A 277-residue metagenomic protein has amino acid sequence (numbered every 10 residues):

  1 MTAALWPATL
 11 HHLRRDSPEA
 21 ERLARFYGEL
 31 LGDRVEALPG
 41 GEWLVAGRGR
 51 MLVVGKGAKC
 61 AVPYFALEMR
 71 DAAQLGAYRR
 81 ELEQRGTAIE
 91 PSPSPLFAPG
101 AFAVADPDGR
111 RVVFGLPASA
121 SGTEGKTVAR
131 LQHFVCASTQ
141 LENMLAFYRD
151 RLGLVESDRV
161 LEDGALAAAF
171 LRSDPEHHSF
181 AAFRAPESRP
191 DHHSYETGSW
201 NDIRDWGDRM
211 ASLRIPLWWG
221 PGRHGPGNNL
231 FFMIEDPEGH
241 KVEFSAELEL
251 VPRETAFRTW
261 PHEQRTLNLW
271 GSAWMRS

Functional and structural regions predicted by a protein language model:
M1-A3, E83-R130, V135, A169-L171 (+1 more regions): Vicinal oxygen chelate
M1-E21, V62-L67, A118-E142, V155-D158 (+2 more regions): N-terminal beta-strand motif that seeds the catalytic metal site of vicinal oxygen chelate
T2-R50, L96, G100, C136-H178: Core segments of cupin and vicinal oxygen chelate
T9-P18, G57-E81, S94, G100-A105 (+3 more regions): Vicinal oxygen chelate
L23-G28, L82, G109, M144 (+4 more regions): Conserved active-site tyrosine of GNAT-family acetyltransferases
L31-Y64, E68-M69, R110-A118, R159-D191 (+3 more regions): Conserved short beta-strand elements that form part of the metal-binding/catalytic scaffold of enzyme active sites
R151-L154, S173-H177, E196, I203-P216: Short hydrophobic alpha-helical module
